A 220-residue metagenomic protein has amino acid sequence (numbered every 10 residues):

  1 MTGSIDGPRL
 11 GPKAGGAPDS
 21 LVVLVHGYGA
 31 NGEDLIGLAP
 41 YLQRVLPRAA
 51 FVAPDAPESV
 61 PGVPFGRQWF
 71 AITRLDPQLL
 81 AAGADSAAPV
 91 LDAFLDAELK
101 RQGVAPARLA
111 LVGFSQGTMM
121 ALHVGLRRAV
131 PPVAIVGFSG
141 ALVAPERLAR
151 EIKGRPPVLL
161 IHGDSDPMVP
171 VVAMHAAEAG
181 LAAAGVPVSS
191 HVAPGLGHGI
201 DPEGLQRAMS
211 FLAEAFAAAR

Functional and structural regions predicted by a protein language model:
M1-R108: Serine-hydrolase catalytic machinery in alpha/beta-hydrolase-like enzymes
D19, A107, K153-V158, A184-P187: Short, proline-enriched alpha-helix->beta-strand connector loops that line the catalytic pocket of alpha/beta-hydrolase
G32-E33, E146, D201: Short N-terminal helix/helix-N-cap motif within the alpha/beta-hydrolase-1
P54-D55, V112, V136-S139, I161 (+1 more regions): Alpha/beta-hydrolase-fold catalytic nucleophile elbow
A107-G154: Primarily recognizes the serine-hydrolase "nucleophile elbow" in alpha/beta-hydrolase and SGNH/GDSL folds
L160-H162, D166: Short beta-strand/loop motif that positions the catalytic acidic residue of the alpha/beta-hydrolase fold
V172-R220: C-terminal catalytic histidine-bearing segment of alpha/beta-hydrolase fold enzymes
